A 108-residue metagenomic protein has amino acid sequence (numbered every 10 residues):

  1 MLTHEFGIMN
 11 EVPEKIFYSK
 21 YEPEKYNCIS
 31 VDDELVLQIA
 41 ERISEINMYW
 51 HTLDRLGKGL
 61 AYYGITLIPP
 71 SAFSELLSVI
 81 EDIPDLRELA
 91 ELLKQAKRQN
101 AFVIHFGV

Functional and structural regions predicted by a protein language model:
M1-F102, F106-V108: Acidic (Asp/Glu-rich) sequence patches and key acidic residues that form negatively charged surfaces used
